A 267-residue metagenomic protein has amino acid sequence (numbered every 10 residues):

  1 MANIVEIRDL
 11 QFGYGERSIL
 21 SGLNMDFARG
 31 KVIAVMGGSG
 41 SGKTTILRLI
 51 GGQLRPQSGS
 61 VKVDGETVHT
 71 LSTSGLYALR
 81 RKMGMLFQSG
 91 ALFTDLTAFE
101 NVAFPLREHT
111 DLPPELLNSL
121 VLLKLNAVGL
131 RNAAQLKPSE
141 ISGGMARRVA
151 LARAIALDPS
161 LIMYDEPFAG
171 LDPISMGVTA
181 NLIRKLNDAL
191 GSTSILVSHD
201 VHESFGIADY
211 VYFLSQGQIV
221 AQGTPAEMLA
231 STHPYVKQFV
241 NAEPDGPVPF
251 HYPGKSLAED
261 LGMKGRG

Functional and structural regions predicted by a protein language model:
M36-G38: The feature captures the beta-strand-to-loop junction immediately N-terminal to the Walker
G51: Helix-to-loop junction immediately C-terminal to a conserved catalytic motif
E66-T67, P114-N132: Conserved ABC ATPase "signature" region
K137-I141, M145: Conserved ABC ATPase signature
D158: Conserved catalytic motifs of ABC-family nucleotide-binding domains
I162-D165: Catalytic Walker B motif of ABC-type/P-loop ATPase nucleotide-binding domains
